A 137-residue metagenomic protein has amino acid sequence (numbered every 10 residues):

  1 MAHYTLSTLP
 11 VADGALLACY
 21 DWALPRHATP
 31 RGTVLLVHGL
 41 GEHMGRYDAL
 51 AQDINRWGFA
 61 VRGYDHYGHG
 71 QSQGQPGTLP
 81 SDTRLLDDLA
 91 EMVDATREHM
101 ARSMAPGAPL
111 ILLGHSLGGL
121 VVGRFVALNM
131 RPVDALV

Functional and structural regions predicted by a protein language model:
M1-R26: N-terminal cap/lid segment of alpha/beta-hydrolase-fold proteins
P30-G39: Short beta-strand element of the alpha/beta-hydrolase
L40-M44, G70-M100, M104: Catalytic nucleophile-loop/oxyanion-hole region of alpha/beta-hydrolase and closely related hydrolase-like folds
A51-G74: Conserved alpha/beta-hydrolase
M100-H115: Alpha/beta-hydrolase fold nucleophile elbow
G119-M130: Short glycine-enriched nucleophile-adjacent loop and the immediately C-terminal alpha-helix near the catalytic center
R131-V137: A conserved short beta-strand
